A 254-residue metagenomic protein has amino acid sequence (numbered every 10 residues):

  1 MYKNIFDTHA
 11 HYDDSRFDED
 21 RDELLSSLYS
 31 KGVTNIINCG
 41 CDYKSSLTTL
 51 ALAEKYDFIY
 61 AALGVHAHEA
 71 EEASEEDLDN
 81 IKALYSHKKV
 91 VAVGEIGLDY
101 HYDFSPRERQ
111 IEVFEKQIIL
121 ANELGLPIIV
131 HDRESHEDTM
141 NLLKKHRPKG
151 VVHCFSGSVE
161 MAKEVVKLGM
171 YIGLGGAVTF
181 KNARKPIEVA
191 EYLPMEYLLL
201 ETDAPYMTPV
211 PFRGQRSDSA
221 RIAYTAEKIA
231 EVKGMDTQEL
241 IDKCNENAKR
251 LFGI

Functional and structural regions predicted by a protein language model:
M1-I254: Mid-domain alpha/beta scaffold segments of enzyme catalytic cores
